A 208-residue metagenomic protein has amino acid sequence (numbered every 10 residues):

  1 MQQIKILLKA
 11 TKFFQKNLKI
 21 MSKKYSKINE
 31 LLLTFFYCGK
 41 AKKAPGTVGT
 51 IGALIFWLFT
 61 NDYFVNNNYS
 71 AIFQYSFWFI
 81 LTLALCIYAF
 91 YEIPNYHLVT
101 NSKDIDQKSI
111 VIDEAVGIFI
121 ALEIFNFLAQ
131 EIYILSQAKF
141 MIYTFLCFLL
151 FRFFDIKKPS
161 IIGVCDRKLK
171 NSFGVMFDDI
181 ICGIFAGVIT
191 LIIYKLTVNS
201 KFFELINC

Functional and structural regions predicted by a protein language model:
I4, N17-I51, A89-L122, R152-F185: Interhelical loop and helix-boundary elements at the membrane-water interface of polytopic inner-membrane proteins
E30-L31, T50, A71-F79, K139-C147 (+2 more regions): Residue-level signature of transmembrane alpha-helical entry/exit and packing/kink sites in multi-pass membrane
G49-E92: Selected alpha-helical membrane-embedding segments in polytopic membrane proteins
W57, N61, V65, F90-L98 (+7 more regions): Membrane-water interface at transmembrane helix exits
L58, W78-F90, G117, L122 (+2 more regions): Alpha-helical transmembrane segments of multi-pass membrane proteins
L58-S76, E123-M141, Y194-C208: Helix-coil boundary and interhelical linker segments in multi-pass alpha-helical membrane proteins
